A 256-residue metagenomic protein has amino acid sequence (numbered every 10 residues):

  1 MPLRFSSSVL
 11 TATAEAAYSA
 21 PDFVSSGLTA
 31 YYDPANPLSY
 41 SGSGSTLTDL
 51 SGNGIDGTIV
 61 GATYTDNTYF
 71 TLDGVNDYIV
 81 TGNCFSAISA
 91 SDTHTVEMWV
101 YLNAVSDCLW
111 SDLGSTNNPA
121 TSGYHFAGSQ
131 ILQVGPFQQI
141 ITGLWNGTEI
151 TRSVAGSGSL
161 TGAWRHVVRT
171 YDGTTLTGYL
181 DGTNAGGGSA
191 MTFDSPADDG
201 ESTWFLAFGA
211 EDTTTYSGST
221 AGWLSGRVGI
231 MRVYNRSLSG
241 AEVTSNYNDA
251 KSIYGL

Functional and structural regions predicted by a protein language model:
M1-N76, V243-L256: Extracytoplasmic low-complexity segments
L3-R4, G27-Y40, L50, T95-A104 (+4 more regions): Extracellular, beta-strand-rich glycan-interacting domains
A16-F23, D73-H94, S115, T151-S159 (+1 more regions): Short surface loop/edge beta-strand patches of beta-sandwich-type extracellular domains that form ligand-contact sites
P21, T121-L132, I150-S153, Y216-S217 (+1 more regions): Parallel beta-helix/beta-solenoid repeats that form elongated, surface-exposed shafts/blades used for receptor binding
D22-S26, Y64-T65, S89-D92, Q133-V134 (+3 more regions): Extracellular/periplasmic catalytic domains that process cell-envelope and extracellular macromolecules
G42, L47, D73-I141, T175-L176 (+1 more regions): Extracellular glycan-recognition modules
S51-N76, V96-V105, G128-P196: Extracellular glycan-interaction surfaces
F137, S189-R227: Flexible glycan-contacting loops in extracellular carbohydrate-active proteins
